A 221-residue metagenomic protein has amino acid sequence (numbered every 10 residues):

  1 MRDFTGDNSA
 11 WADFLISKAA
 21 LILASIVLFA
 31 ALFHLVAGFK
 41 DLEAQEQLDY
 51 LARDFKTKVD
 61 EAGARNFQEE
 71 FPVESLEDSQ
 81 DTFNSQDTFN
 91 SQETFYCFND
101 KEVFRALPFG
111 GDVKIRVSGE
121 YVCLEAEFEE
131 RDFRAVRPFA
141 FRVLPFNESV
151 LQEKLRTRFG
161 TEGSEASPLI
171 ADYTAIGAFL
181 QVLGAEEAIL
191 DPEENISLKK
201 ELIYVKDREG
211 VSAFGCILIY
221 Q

Functional and structural regions predicted by a protein language model:
R2-F39: N-terminal single-pass transmembrane signal-anchor helix
A30-D81, D87, Q92-Q221: Long, compositionally biased, intrinsically disordered regions
